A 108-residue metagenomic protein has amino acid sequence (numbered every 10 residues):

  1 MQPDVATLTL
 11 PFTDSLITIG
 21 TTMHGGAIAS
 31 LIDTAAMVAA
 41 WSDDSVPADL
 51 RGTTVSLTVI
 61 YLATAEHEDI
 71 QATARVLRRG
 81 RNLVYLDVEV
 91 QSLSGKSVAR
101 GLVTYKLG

Functional and structural regions predicted by a protein language model:
M1-M23: Catalytic strand-loop segment that frames the active site of acyl-thioester-processing enzymes
Q2-V5, T9, S45-P47, L62 (+2 more regions): Hydrophobic/basic alpha-helical segments enriched in Actinobacteria
A6, L57, L86: Change "...and in nucleic-acid phosphodiester-cleaving endonucleases..." to "...and in nucleic-acid processing enzymes
T21, S30, L50, K96: Residues that recognize and position ribonucleotide moieties
M23, M37-Q71, V76: Hydrophobic beta-strand-centered segment that forms part of the acyl-chain substrate-binding groove
A27: Amphipathic alpha-helical recognition patches that constitute DNA-binding helices
Y61-T73, L77-G108: HotDog/MaoC-like acyl-thioester-processing domains
